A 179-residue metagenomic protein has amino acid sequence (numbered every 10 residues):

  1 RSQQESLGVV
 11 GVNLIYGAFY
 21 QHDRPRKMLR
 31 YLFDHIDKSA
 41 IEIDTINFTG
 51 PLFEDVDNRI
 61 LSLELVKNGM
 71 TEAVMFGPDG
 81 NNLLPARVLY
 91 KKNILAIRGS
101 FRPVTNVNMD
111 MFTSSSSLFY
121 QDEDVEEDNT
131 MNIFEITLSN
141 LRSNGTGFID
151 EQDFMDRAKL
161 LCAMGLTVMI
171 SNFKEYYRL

Functional and structural regions predicted by a protein language model:
R1-L179: Nucleotidyltransferase catalytic core that binds NTPs
